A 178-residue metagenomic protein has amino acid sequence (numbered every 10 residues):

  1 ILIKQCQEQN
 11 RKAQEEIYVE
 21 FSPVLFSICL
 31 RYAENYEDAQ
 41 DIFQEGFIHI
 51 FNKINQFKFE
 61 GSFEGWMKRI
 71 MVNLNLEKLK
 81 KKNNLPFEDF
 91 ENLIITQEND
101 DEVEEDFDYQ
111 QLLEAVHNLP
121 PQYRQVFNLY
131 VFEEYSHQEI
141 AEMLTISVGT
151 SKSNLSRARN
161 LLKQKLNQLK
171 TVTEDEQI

Functional and structural regions predicted by a protein language model:
Q5, E142-T145, R159-I178: C-terminal edge and immediately downstream basic/flexible tail or linker adjoining helix-turn-helix-like DNA-binding
Q7, R31-E34, E45-S62, K81-K82: Sigma70-family region 2
Q7-E16, F26-E45, V148, T171-T173 (+1 more regions): Short, charged helix-capping/linker segments at alpha-helix termini
Y18-Y36, K53, V116, K165-Q168: Amphipathic, Lys/Arg- and hydrophobic-enriched alpha-helical face
S27, D41-I48, G61-N73: Structural recognition of an alpha-helix C-terminal capping motif at a helix-to-coil junction
N55-F59, R69-D89, R157: Arg/Lys-rich amphipathic alpha helix in sigma70-family domain 2
E77, N84-Y109, S136: Internal acidic/polar
V126-Y130: A short pre-motif secondary-structure segment
